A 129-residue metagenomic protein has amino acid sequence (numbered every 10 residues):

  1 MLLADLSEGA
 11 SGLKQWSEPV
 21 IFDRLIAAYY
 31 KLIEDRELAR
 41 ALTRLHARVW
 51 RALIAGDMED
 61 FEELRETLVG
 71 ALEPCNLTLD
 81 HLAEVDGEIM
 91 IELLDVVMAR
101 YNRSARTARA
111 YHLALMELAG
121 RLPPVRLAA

Functional and structural regions predicted by a protein language model:
M1-L68, T78-D80, L94-A129: Core of compact, soluble alpha-helical bundle domains
P74, T78-G87, E92: Accessory, often N-terminal, substrate/partner-engagement and coupling regions that sit outside the core NTP/cofactor
